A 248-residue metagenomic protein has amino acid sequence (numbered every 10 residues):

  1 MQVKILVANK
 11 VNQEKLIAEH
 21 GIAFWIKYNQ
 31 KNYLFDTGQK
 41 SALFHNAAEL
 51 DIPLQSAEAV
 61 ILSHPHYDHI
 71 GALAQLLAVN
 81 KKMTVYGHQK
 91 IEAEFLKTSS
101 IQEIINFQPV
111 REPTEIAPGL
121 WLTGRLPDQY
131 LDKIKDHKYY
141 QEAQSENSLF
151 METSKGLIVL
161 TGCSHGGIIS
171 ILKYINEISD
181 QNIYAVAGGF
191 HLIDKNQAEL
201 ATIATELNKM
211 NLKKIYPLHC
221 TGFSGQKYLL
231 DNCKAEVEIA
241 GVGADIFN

Functional and structural regions predicted by a protein language model:
M1-K4, N32-Y33, A59, T84 (+6 more regions): Structural motif
Q2-E49, E142, E146-T161: Conserved beta-strand hairpin/beta-sheet module of binuclear metal-dependent hydrolase folds, prominently
A8-K10, T37-K40, P65, K90 (+6 more regions): Active-site metal-binding loops of divalent metal-dependent hydrolases
V11-E14, H137, L192-N196: Short, small-residue-enriched loops and turns at beta-alpha junctions that line or gate enzyme active sites
A42-G87, S179-A185, N208, K214: Active-site metal-binding motif and surrounding structural segment of the metallo-beta-lactamase
H66-H69, S154-V159, C163-V242: Cap/insert and terminal regions of metallo-dependent hydrolase folds
T84-G87, N106-P109, I215-H219: Short, hydrophobic beta-strand segments that form beta-sheet elements in well-ordered domains
Q89-N147, E238-N248: Metallo-beta-lactamase
